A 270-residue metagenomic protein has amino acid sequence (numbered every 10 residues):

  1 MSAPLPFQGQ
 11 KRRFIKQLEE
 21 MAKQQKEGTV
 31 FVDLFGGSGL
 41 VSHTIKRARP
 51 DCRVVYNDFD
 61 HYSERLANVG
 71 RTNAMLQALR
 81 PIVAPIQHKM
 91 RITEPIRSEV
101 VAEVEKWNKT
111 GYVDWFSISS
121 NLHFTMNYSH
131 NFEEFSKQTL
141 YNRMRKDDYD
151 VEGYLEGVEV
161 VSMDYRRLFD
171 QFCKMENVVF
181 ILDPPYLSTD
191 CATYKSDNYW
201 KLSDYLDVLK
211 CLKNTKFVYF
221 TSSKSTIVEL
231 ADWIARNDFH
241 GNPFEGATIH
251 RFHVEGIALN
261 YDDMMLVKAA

Functional and structural regions predicted by a protein language model:
M1-V30, L40, T44-A48, F124 (+1 more regions): S-adenosyl-L-methionine
K26-T29, D51, M175-N177, N214-T215: A general structural motif
V32-I45, Y56-D60, N121-H123, F172-C191: Conserved proline-anchored active-site loop of SAM-dependent methyltransferases that bridges a beta-strand
V41-R47, R65-G70, F172, T189-D197 (+1 more regions): A short acidic (Asp/Glu
C52-L155, S203: Class I S-adenosyl-L-methionine-dependent methyltransferase module
T125-S129, L187-T189, K224-T226: Short acidic, S/G/P-rich loop/turn micro-motifs used as interaction or catalytic elements
G157-L202: Active-site segment flanking the S-adenosylmethionine/decSAM binding pocket in AdoMet-dependent transferases
L202-A270: Long, positively charged, glycine-interspersed low-complexity recognition regions
